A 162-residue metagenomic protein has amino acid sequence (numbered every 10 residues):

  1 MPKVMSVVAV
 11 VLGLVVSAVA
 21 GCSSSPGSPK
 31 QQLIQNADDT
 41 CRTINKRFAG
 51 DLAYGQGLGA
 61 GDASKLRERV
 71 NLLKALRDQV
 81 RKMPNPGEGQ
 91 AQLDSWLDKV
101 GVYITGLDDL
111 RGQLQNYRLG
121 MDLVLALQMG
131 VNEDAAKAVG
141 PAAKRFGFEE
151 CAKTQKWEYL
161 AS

Functional and structural regions predicted by a protein language model:
M1-A9: Bacterial N-terminal signal peptides that target proteins for export
A9-V16: Hydrophobic helical h-region of N-terminal Sec-dependent signal peptides in bacterial secretory/periplasmic proteins
A18-G21: C-terminal motif of bacterial Sec signal peptides marking the signal peptidase cleavage site
S23-S25: Bacterial signal peptide processing site
K30-L114, M121-A161: Alpha-helical segments in soluble extracytoplasmic regions
